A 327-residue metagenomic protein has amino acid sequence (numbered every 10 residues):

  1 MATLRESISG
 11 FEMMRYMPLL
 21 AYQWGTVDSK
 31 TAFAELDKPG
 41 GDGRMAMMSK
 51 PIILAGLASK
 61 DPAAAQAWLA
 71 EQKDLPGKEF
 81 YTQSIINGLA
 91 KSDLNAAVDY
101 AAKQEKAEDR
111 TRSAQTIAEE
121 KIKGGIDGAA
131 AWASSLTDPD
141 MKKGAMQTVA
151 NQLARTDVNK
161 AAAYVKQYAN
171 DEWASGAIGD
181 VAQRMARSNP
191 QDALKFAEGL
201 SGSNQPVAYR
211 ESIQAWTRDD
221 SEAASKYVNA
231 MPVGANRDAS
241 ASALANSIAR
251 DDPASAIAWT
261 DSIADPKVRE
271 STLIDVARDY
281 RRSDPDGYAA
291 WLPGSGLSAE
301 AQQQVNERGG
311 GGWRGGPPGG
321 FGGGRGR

Functional and structural regions predicted by a protein language model:
M1-R327: Non-catalytic tandem-repeat scaffold regions and their flanking low-complexity/translocation tails
